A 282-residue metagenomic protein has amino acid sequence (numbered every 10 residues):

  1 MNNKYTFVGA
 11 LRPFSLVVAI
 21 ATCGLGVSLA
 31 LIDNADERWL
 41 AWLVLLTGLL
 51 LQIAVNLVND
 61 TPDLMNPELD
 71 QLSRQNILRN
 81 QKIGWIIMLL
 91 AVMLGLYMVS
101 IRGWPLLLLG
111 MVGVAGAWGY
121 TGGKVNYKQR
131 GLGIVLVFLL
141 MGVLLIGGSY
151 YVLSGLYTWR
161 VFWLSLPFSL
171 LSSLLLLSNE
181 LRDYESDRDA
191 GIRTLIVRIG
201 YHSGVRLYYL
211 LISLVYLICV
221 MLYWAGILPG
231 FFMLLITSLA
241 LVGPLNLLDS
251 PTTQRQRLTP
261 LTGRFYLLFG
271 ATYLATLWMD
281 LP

Functional and structural regions predicted by a protein language model:
M1-L43, T47, L51, V55-N56 (+1 more regions): Topogenic membrane-insertion module of multi-pass membrane proteins
V17-G26, Q75, V135-Y150, V197-Y201 (+1 more regions): Small-residue-rich segments of transmembrane alpha-helices in multi-pass membrane proteins, especially helix faces
L25, D33-V58, L108-W118, R160-S178: Membrane-embedded alpha-helical segments that form the functional core of polytopic membrane enzymes, especially those
I32, V137-Y184, H202-R206: Functional transmembrane core segments of multi-pass inner-membrane proteins
L50-Q71, S173-I196: Acidic (Asp/Glu-rich) catalytic motifs at the cytosolic membrane interface
L64-W104, L195-I227, R264, F269: Multi-pass membrane catalytic core of lipid/isoprenoid biosynthesis enzymes
S73-L156: Intramembrane alpha-helical segments
M221-P282: Extended hydrophobic alpha-helices typical of membrane-associated regions
